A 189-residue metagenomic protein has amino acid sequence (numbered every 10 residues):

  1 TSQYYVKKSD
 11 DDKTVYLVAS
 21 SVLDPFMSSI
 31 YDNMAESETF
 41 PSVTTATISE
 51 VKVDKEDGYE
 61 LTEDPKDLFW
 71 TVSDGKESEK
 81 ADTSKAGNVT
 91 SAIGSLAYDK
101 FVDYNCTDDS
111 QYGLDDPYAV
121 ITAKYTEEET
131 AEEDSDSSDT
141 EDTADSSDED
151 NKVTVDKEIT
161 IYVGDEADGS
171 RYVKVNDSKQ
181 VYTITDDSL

Functional and structural regions predicted by a protein language model:
T1-L189: Soluble, acidic/polar mature domains that operate outside membranes
